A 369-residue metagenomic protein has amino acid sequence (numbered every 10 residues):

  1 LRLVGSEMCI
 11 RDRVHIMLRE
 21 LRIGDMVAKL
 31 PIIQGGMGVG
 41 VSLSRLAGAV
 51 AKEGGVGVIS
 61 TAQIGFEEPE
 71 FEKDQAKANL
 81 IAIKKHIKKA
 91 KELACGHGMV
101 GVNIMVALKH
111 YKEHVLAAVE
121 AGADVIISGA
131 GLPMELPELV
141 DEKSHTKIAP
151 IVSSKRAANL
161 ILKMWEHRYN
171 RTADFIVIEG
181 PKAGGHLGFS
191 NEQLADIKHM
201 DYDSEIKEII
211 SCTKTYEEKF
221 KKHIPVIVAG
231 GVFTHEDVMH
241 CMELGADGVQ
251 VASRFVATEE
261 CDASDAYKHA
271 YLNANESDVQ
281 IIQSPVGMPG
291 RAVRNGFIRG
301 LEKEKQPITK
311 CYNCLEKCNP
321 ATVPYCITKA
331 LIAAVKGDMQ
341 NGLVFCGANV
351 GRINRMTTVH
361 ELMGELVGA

Functional and structural regions predicted by a protein language model:
L1, A149-P150, G248: A residue-level structural signature of the nucleotidyltransferase/glycosyltransferase Rossmann-like core
L1-D12: Single conserved hydrophobic/aromatic residue that forms the stacking wall/gate of nucleotide- or nucleobase-binding
V4, L46, D237: Conserved sugar-transfer catalytic core signal across GT-A, GT-B, and GT-C glycosyltransferases
R11-L21, V27, V359-A369: N-terminal charge/polar-biased segments
V14-K219: Active-site entrance/lid segments in N-terminal catalytic domains of soluble metabolic enzymes
I33, A183-I227, F233-A369: Conserved active-site-proximal phosphate/metal-binding subdomains
V41, V232-F233: Residue-level detector of alpha-helix initiation sites
